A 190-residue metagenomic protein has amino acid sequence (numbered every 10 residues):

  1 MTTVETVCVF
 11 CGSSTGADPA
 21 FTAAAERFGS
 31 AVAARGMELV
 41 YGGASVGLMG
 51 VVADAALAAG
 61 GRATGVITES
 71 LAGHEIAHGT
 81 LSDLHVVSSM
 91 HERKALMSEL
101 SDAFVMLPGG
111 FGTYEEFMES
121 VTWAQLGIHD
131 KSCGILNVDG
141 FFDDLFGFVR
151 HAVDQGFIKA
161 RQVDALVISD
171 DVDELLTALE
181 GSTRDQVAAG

Functional and structural regions predicted by a protein language model:
M1-L100, F117, V138-G190: A cross-family phosphate/adenosyl-ligand binding-site feature
L57, A124-K131, F157-I158: Arginine/glycine-rich "motif VI" loop of SF2 helicases in the C-terminal RecA-like domain
V87-S88, G109-F111: N-terminal glycine-rich "phosphate-gripper" loop used for MgATP/nucleotide binding and carboxylate activation
F104: Hydrophobic acceptor-binding patch used for acceptor engagement in glycosyltransferases
G110-G112, L126-I128, D139-F141, V172-D173: Short acidic/polar capping segments at secondary-structure boundaries
